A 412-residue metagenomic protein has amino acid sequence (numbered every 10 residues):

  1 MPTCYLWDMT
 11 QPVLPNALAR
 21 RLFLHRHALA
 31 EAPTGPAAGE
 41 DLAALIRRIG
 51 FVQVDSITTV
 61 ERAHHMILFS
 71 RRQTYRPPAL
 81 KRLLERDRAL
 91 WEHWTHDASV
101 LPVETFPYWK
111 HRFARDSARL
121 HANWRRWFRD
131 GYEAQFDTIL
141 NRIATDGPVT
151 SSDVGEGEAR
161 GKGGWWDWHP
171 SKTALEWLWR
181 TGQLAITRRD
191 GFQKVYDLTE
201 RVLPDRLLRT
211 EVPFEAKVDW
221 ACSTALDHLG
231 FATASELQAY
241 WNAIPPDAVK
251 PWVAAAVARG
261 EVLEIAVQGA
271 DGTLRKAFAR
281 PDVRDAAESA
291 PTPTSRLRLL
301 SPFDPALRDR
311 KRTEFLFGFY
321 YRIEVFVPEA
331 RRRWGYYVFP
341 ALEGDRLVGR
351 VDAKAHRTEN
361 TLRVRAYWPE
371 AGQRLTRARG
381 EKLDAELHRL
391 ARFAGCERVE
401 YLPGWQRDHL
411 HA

Functional and structural regions predicted by a protein language model:
P2-A412: Long, charged, low-complexity, helical-prone intrinsically disordered regions
